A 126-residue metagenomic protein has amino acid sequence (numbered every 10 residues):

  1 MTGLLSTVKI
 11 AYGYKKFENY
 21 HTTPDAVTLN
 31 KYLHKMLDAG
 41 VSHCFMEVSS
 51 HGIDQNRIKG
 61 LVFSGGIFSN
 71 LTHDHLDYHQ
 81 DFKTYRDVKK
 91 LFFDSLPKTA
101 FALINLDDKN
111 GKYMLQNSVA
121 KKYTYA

Functional and structural regions predicted by a protein language model:
M1, V41, F63-S64, T99: Local beta-strand N-terminus motif with an aromatic residue
M1-Y14, S49: Short beta-strand-centered segment that lines the nucleotide-binding/catalytic pocket of NTP-utilizing
T2, H43-C44, K121-K122: Hydrophobic anchor at the start of a short beta-strand that flanks the dinucleotide cofactor-binding loop
K9-F17, G65-T72: Acidic/polar active-site rim loop that often engages polyanionic ligands
K16-S49: Conserved nucleotide-sensing/catalytic segment adjacent to the nucleotide-binding pocket in NTP-handling enzymes
P24-V27, M46-G52, K83-D87, T124-Y125: Short gly/ser/thr-rich secondary-structure transition/capping motifs
H51-K59: Conserved helix/coil segment N-terminal to the catalytic DExD/H
S64-A126: Acidic, Mg2+-coordinating active-site environments of NTP-dependent enzymes
